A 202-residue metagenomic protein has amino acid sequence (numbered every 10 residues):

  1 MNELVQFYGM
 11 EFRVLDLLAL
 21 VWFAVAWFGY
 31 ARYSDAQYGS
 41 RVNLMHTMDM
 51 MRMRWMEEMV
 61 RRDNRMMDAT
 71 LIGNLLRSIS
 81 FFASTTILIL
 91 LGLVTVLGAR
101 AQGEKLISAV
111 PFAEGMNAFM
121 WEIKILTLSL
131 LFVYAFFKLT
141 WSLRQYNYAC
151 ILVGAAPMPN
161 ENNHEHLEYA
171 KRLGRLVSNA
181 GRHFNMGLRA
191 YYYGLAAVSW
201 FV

Functional and structural regions predicted by a protein language model:
N2-Q6, I89-E114, W200-V202: Juxtamembrane "helix exit" motif at the C-terminal ends of alpha-helical transmembrane segments in multi-pass membrane
E3-Y8, M59-L75, G174-G181: Cytosolic juxtamembrane amphipathic/interface segments immediately preceding and feeding into a transmembrane helix
M10-V21, F112-L128, V202: Hydrophobic alpha-helical transmembrane segments
D16-L44, F82-V94, I125-N147: Hydrophobic alpha-helical membrane-embedded segments
Y33-L75: Membrane-interface amphipathic/juxtamembrane segments adjacent to transmembrane helices
V42-V60, A109-V110, C150-L176: Juxtamembrane inter-helical linkers in multi-pass membrane proteins
M67, L71, L106-L126, F136-Y148 (+1 more regions): Alpha-helical transmembrane segments with an aromatic anchor "belt"
D68-T95, W121-I125, K138, N179-F201: Transmembrane alpha-helical segments and their cytosolic interface motifs in multi-pass membrane proteins
